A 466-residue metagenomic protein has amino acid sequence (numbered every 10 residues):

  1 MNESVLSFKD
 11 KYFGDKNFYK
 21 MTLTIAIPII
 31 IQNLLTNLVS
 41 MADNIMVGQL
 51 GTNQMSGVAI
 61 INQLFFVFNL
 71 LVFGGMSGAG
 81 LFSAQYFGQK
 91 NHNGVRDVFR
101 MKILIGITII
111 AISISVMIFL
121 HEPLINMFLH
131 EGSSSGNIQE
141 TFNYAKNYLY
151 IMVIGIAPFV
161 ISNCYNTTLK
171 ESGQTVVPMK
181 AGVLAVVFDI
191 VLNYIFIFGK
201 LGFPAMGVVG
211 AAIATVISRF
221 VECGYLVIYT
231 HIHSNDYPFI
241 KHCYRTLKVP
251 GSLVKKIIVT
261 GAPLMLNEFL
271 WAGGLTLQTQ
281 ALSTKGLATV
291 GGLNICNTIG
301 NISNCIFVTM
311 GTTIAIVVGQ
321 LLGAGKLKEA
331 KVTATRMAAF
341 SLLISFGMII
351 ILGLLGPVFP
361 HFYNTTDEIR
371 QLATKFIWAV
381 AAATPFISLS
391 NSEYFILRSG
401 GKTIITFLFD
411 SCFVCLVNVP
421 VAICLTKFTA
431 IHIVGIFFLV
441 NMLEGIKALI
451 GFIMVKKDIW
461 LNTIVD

Functional and structural regions predicted by a protein language model:
M1-A26, S83-G155, A205-G261, V318-A383 (+1 more regions): Short alpha-helical transmembrane segments in multi-pass integral membrane proteins
F13-I45, Q49-L50, F66-G78, F82 (+6 more regions): N-terminal transmembrane alpha-helices
T24-D43, I151, A185, S218-E222 (+4 more regions): Transmembrane helical elements of multi-pass membrane transporters/channels
I29, N33, N44-I45, L81 (+15 more regions): Transmembrane alpha-helix boundary and packing residues in multipass membrane permease domains and related
I30, L34, L38, A42 (+18 more regions): Generic alpha-helical transmembrane segments of integral inner-membrane proteins, especially permease/transport modules
L34, L38-S56, I125-Q139, I197-M206 (+5 more regions): Helix-terminus/linker motif at the lipid-water interface of multi-pass membrane proteins
M55-S115, F159-P178, V290-G356, I387-F409: Small-residue-rich hydrophobic transmembrane alpha-helices
M76, G80, I151-K170, P178-V186 (+6 more regions): Short runs within selected transmembrane alpha-helices of multi-pass transporters and secretion channels
